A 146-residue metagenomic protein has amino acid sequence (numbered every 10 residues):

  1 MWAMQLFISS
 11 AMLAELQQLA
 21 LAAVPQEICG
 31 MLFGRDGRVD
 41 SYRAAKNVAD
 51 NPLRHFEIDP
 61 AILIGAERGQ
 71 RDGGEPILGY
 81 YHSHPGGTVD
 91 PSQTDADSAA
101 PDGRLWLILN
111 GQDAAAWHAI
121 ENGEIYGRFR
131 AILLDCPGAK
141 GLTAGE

Functional and structural regions predicted by a protein language model:
W2-I77, P85-E146: Conserved beta-strand-loop surface patch within small alpha/beta domains used for substrate/adaptor or ligand engagement
